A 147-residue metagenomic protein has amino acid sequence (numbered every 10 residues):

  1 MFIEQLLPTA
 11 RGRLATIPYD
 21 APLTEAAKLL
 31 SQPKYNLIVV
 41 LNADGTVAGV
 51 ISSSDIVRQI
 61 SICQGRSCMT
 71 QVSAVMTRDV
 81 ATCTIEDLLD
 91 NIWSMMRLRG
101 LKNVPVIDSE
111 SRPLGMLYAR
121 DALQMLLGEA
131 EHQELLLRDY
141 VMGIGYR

Functional and structural regions predicted by a protein language model:
M1-R13, S52-R97, A119-R147: Tandem CBS (Bateman) regulatory domains
R11-I38, G45-V47, I51-C63: N-terminal first-folded block
T16-K34, V40-L41, T82-G100, I107 (+1 more regions): The conserved cystathionine-beta-synthase
L30-P33, I38-S54, M96, V104-A122: A glycine-centered beta-loop-beta connector
